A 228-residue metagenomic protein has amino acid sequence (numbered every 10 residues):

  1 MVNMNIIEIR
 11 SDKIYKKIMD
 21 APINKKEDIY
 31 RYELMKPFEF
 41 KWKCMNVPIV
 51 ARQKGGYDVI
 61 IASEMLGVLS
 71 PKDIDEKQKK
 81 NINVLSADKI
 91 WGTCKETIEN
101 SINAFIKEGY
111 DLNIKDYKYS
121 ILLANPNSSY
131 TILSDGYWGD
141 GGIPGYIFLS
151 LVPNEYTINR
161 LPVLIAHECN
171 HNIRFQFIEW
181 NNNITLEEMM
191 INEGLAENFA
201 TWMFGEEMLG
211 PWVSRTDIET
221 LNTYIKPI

Functional and structural regions predicted by a protein language model:
M1-I90: N-terminal low-structure segments adjacent to metalloprotease catalytic domains across cellular compartments
I6, R10, I14, L186-T223: Post-HExxH zinc-binding segment in Zn-dependent metallohydrolases
I82-I143: Auxiliary, metal-adjacent structural segments of Zn-dependent hydrolase domains
G141-Y146, I173, L195: Hydrophobic, aromatic-lined core segments that form the binding pocket/scaffold for planar heteroaromatic ligands
L149-L164: Short pre-active-site segment immediately N-terminal to the catalytic Zn-binding motif
V163-Q176: Active-site recognition of the HExxH zinc-binding catalytic motif
E179-N181: Membrane-interface helix caps and helix-loop-helix hairpins in membrane proteins
Y224-I228: Conserved alpha-helical "signature site" that marks functionally important helical segments or helix/loop junctions
